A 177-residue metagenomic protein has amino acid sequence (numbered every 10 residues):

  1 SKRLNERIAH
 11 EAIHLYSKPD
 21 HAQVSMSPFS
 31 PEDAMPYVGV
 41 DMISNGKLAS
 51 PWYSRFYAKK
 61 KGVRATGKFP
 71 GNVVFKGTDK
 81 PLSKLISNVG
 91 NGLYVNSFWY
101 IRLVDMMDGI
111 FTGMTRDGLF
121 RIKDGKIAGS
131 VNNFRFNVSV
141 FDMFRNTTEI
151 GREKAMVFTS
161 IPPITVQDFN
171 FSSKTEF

Functional and structural regions predicted by a protein language model:
S1-F177: Dual-mode signal for accessory low-complexity, basic/Gly-rich regions
